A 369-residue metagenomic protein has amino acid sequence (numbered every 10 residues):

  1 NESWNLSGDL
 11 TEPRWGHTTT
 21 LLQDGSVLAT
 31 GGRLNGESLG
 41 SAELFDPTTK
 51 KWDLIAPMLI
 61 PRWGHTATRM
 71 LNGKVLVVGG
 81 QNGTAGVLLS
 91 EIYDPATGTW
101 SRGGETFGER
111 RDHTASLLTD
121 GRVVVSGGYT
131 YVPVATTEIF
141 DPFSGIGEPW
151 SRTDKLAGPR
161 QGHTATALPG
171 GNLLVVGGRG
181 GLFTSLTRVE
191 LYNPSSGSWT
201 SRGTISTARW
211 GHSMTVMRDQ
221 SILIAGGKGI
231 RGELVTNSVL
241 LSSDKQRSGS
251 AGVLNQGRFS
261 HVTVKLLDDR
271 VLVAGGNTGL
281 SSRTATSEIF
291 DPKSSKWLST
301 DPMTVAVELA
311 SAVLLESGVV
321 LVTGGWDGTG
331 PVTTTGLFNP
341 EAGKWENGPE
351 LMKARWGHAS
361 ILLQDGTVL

Functional and structural regions predicted by a protein language model:
N1-L369: Kelch-like beta-propeller repeat domains
